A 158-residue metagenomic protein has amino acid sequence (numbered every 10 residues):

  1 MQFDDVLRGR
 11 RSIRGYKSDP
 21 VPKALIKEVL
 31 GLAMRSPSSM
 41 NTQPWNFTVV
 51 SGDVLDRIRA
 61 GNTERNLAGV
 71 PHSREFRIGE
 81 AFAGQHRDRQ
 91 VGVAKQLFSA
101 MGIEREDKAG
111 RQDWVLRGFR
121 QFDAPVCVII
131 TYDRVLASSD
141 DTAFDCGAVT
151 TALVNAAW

Functional and structural regions predicted by a protein language model:
M1-W158: Acidic, surface-exposed loops and disordered segments
